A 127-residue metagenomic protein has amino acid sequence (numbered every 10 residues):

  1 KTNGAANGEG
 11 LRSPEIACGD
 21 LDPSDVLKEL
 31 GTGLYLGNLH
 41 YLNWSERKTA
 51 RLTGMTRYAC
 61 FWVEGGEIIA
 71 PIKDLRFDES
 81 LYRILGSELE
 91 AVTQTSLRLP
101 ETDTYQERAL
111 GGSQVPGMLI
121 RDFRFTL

Functional and structural regions predicted by a protein language model:
K1-L127: N-terminal small-residue-enriched
